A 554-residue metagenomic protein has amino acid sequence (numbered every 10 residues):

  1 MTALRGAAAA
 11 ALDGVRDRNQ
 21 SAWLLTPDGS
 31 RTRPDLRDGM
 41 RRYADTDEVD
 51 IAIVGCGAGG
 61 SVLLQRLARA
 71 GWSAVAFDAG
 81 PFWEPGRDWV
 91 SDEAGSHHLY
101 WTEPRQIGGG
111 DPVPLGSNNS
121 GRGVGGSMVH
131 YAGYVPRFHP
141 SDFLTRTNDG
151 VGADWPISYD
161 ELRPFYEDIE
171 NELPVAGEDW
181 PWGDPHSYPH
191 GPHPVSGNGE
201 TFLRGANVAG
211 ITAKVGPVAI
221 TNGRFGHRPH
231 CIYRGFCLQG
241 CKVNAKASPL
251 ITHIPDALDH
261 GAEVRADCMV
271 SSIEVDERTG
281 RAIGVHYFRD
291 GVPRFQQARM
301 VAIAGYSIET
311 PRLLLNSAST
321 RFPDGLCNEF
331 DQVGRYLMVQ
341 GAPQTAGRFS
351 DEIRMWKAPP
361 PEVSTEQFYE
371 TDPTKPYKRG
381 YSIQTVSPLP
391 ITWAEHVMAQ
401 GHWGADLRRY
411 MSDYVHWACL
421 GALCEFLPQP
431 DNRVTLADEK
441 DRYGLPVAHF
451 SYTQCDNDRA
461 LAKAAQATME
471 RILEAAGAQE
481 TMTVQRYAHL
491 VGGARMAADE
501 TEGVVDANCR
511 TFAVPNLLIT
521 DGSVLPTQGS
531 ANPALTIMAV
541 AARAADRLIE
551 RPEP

Functional and structural regions predicted by a protein language model:
M1-I51, R69-A70, E550-P554: Extreme N-terminal leader/targeting segments of oxidoreductases
L4, D17, W23-G29, I107 (+7 more regions): FAD cofactor-binding and catalytic pocket of flavoenzymes
R5-D28, D111, R146-V270, L490 (+1 more regions): Conserved redox-cofactor binding core of oxidoreductases
N19, W23-L24, E48, V215-A219 (+7 more regions): A glycine-rich dinucleotide-binding beta-alpha-beta segment and adjacent secondary-structure elements that constitute
V49-A76: N-terminal Rossmann-like FAD-binding beta1-loop-alpha1 element of flavoenzymes
R66-R69, S73, G80-V90, V243 (+7 more regions): Glycine-rich loop(s) and the adjacent beta-strand/alpha-helix scaffold that form part
G95-W182, T371, P430: Redox-cofactor-proximal catalytic regions of oxidoreductases
T527-D546: A conserved FAD-binding loop/helix module that cradles the flavin
